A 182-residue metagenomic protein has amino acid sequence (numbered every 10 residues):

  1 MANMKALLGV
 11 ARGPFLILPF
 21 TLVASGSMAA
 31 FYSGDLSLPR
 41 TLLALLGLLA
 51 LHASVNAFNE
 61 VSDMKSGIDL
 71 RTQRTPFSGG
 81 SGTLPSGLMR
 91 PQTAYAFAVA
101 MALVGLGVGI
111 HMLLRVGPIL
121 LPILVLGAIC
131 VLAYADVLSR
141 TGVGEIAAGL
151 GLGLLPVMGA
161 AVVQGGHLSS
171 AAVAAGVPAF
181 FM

Functional and structural regions predicted by a protein language model:
M1-L43, G47, L51, T141 (+1 more regions): Topogenic membrane-insertion module of multi-pass membrane proteins
K5, P14-L18, P39-L43, T93-F97 (+4 more regions): Alpha-helical transmembrane segments of integral membrane proteins
S25, G34-V61, L121-L132, S169-M182: Membrane-embedded alpha-helical segments that form the functional core of polytopic membrane enzymes, especially those
Y32, S62, S66-D69, R115-P118 (+1 more regions): Juxtamembrane transmembrane-helix termini
S33, S62-S66, G142, V163-L168: Membrane-interfacial segments
F58-L103, F180-M182: Solvent-exposed interhelical
G80-H167: Intramembrane alpha-helical segments
